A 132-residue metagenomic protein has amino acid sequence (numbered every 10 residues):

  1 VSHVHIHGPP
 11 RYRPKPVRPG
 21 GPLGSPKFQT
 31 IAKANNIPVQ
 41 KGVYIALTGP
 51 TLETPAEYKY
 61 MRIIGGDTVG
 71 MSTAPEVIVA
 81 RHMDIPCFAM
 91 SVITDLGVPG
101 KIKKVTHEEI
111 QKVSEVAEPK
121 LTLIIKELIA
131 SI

Functional and structural regions predicted by a protein language model:
V1-I132: Glycine-rich phosphate- or other oxyanion-binding loops that anchor nucleotides, phosphorylated ligands
